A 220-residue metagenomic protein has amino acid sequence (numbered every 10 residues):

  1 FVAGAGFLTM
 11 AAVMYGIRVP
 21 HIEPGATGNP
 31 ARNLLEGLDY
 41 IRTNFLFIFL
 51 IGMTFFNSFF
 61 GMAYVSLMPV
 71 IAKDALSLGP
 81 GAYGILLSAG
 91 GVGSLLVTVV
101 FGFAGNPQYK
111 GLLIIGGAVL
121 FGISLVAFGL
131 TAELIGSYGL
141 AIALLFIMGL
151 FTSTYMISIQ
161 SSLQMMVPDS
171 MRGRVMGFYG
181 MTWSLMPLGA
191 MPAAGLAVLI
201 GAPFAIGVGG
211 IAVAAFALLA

Functional and structural regions predicted by a protein language model:
V2-L8, L35, R42, M68-A220: C-terminal transmembrane bundle of multi-pass solute transporters/carriers
G6-E23, L219-A220: C-terminal membrane-cytosol helix-exit motif in multi-pass small-molecule transporters
I17, R42-T43, G61, K73: Residues at helix-coil transition
V19-G52: Juxtamembrane intracellular "pre-TM" segments in multi-pass secondary transporters
F47-T54, I114, L140: Alpha-helical transmembrane segments of multi-pass integral membrane proteins
F49-S58, Y179, W183: Alpha-helical segments in transporter systems
T54-V65, T152, P187: Conserved extracellular-gate-facing transmembrane-helix segments in secondary transporters
